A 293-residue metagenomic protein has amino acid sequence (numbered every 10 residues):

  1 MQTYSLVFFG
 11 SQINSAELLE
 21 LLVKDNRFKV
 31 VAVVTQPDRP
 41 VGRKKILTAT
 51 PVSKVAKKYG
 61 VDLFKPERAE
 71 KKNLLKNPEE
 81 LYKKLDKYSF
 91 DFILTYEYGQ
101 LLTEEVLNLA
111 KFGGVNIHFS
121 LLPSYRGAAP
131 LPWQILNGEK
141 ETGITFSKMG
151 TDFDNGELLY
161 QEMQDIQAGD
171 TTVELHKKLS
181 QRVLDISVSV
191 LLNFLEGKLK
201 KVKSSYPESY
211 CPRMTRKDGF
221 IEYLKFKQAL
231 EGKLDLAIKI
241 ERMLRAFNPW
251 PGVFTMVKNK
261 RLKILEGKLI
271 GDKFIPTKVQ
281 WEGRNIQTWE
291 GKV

Functional and structural regions predicted by a protein language model:
M1-P249, K260, L269-I270, W281-W289: One-carbon transfer enzymes
G252-K263: Mid-to-C-terminal catalytic/tRNA-binding core of tRNA(Ile)-lysidine synthase
L265-D272, V293: A short, sequence-level motif marking secondary-structure junctions
F274-Q280: Intrinsically disordered, low-complexity, charged terminal extensions of DNA damage-control enzymes
